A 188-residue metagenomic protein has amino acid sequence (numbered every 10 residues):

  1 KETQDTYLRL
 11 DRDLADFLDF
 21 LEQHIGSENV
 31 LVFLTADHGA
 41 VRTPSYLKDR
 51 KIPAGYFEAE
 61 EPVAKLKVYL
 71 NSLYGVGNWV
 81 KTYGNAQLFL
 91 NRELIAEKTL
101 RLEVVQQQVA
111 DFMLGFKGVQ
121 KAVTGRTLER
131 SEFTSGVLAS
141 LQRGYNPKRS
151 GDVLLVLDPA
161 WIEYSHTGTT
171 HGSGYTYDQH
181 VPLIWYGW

Functional and structural regions predicted by a protein language model:
K1, H38, T170-S173: Histidine-centered active-site/metal-ligand motif
K1, N91, Y186-G187: Short loop/turn segments at strand-loop or loop-helix junctions that form parts of catalytic or ligand-binding pockets
K1-R9, Y46-K48: Active-site His/acidic residue clusters
D5-R9, G55-F57, Y175-L183: Short, surface-exposed linear patches
R12, D16-W161: Secreted, luminal/periplasmic, and some membrane-associated catalytic domains that remodel anionic oxygen-ester
L157-W188: C-terminal, low-complexity/hydrophilic appendages and adjacent surface loops of extracellular/periplasmic anionic
